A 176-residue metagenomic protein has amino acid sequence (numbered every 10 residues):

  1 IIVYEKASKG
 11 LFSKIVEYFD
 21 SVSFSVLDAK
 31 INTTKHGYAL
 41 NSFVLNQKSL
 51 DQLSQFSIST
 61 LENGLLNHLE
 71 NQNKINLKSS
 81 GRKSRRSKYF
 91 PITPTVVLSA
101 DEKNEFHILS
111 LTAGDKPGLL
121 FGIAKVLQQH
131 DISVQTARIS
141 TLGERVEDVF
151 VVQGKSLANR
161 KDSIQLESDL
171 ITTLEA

Functional and structural regions predicted by a protein language model:
I1-A176: Non-catalytic interaction/regulatory segments
